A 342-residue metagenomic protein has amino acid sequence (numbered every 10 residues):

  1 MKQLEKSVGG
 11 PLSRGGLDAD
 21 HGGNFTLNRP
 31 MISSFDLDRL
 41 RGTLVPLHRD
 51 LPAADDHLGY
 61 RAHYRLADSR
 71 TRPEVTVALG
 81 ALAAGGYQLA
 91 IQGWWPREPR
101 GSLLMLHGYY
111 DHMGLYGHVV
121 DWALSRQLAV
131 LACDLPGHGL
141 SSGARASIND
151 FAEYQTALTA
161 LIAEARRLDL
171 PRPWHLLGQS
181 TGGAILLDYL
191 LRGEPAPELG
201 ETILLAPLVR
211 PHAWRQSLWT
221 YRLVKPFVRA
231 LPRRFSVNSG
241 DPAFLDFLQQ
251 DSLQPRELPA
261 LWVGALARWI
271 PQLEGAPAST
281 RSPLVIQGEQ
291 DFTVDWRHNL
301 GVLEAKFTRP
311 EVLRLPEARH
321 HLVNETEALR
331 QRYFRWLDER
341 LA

Functional and structural regions predicted by a protein language model:
F25-L82, L89-W94: An N-terminal hydrophobic leader/cap segment in hydrolases
Y109-L115, G139-A165, D169: Catalytic nucleophile-loop/oxyanion-hole region of alpha/beta-hydrolase and closely related hydrolase-like folds
V120-G143: Conserved alpha/beta-hydrolase
L177-L261: Alpha/beta-hydrolase-fold enzymes
V285-Q287: Short beta-strand/loop motif that positions the catalytic acidic residue of the alpha/beta-hydrolase fold
Q290-V294: Acidic catalytic loop of the alpha/beta-hydrolase fold
D295-E304: Short alpha-helix in the alpha/beta-hydrolase fold that links the catalytic acid
P316-A342: Catalytic active-site module of serine/aspartate enzymes centered on a nucleophile-bearing elbow/loop
